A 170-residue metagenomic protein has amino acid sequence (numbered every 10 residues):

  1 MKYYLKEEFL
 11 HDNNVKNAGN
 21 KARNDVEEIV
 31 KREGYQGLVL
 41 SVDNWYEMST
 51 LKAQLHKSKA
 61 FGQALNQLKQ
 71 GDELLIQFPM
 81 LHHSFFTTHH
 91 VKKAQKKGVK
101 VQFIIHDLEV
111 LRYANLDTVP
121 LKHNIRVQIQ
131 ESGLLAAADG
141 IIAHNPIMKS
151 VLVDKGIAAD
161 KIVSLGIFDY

Functional and structural regions predicted by a protein language model:
M1-H83, K97: N-terminal pre-catalytic "stem/leader" segment of glycosyltransferase-like enzymes
Y4-L5, F103, A143: Structural beta-sheet core signal
K16-A18, T87-T88, Y113-D117, K155: Short aromatic-enriched loop/helix-cap "lid" or pocket-rim segments at secondary-structure transitions that line
E73-L75, A94-N115: Active-site proximal beta-strand in glycosyltransferases
F78, H106-D107, H144-I147: Helix N-cap/beta->alpha junction signal
H90-K100, V119-G140: Membrane-proximal helix-turn-helix segments that form the acceptor-binding/catalytic region of lipid-linked
A136-K161: A short, active-site helix/loop in glycosyltransferases that binds the activated sugar's phosphate group
S164-Y170: Short beta-strand->alpha-helix junction loop in the catalytic core of nucleotide-activated group-transfer enzymes
